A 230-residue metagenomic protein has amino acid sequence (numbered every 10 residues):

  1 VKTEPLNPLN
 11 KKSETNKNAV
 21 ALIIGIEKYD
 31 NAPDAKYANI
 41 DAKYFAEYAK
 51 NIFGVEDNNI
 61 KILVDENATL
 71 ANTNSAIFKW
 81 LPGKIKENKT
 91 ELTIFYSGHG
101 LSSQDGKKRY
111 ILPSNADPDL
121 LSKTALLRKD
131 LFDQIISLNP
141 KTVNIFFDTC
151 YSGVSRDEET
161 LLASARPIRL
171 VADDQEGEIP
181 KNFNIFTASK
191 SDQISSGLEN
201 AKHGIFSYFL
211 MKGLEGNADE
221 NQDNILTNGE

Functional and structural regions predicted by a protein language model:
V1-N31, P82, S137-K141, T160-A163: Disordered regulatory segments flanking catalytic cores
V1-P8, A42, E47-T90, S122-K123: Functional beta-strand-loop-alpha-helix junction segments that form "active/interaction loops" within catalytic
N18, A71-S97, L101-T160, G229-E230: Caspase-like (clan CD) cysteine peptidase catalytic core
L22-E27, L63-N67, F95-H99, P113-A116 (+3 more regions): Active-site-proximal beta-strand/loop segments in catalytic clefts of secreted hydrolases
I23, N39-A49, I60, L70 (+7 more regions): Extracytoplasmic/secreted envelope proteins and their assembly/folding machinery, especially bacterial periplasmic
Y29, Y48-I52, A76-K84, Q134-L138 (+1 more regions): Structured segments of extracytoplasmic/periplasmic soluble domains in secreted or envelope-associated proteins
Y29-K43, E47, G197-A201: Glycine- and acidic-residue-enriched helix-capping/strand-helix junction motifs
A49, V64, P140-E230: Active-site-proximal C-terminal subdomain of hydrolase catalytic domains
